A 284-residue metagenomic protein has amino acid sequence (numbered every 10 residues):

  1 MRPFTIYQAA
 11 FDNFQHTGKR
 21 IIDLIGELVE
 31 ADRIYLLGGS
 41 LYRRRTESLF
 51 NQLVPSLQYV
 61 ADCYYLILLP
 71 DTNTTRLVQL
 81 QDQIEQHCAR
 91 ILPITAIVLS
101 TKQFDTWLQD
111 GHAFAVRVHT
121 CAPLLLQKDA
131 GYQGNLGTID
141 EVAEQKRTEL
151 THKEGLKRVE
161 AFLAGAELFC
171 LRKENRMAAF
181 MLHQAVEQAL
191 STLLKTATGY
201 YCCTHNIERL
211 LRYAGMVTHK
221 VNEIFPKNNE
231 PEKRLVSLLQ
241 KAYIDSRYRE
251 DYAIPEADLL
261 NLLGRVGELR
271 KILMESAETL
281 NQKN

Functional and structural regions predicted by a protein language model:
R2-I22, G26, R43-Q109: Metal-dependent nucleotidyltransferase catalytic core
P3-N13, E85, R90-A164: Conserved NTP/Mg2+-binding pocket subregion across the NTase superfamily
D32-L37, L66: Short, hydrophobic-rich beta-strand element in sensory/regulatory alpha-beta domains
G137, E144-R147, G165, L194-N284: Long, charged low-complexity segments
L163, C170-L171: Hydrophobic/aromatic side-chain positions at a characteristic register within alpha-helices of tetratricopeptide repeats
A178-Y200: Hydrophobic alpha-helical packing segments in soluble, helical-rich domains
